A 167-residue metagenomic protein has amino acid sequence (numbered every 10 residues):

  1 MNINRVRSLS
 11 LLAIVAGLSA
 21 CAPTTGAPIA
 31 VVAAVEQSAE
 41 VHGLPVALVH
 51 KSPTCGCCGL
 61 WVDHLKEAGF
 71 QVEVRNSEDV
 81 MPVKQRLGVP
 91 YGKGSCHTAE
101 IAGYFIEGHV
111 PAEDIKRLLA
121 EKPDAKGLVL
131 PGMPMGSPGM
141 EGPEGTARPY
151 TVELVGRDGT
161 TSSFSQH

Functional and structural regions predicted by a protein language model:
N2-S10: Bacterial N-terminal signal peptides that target proteins for export
G17-A20: C-terminal motif of bacterial Sec signal peptides marking the signal peptidase cleavage site
A22-T25: Bacterial signal peptide processing site
A27-G43: Low-complexity, Pro/Thr/Ser/Glu-rich flexible segments characteristic of extracytoplasmic/periplasmic regions
E40-V62, A68: Local sequence-structure signature of Cys/Sec-based thiol-disulfide redox active-site neighborhoods
T54, W61, N76-D79, P111-I115: Stable alpha-helical elements in mature extracytoplasmic
V62-P82: Conserved helix-turn-beta segment immediately C-terminal to the redox Cys motif in thioredoxin-like folds
R86, G92-H167: Thiol/selenol-based redox catalytic cores and closely related redox-interacting motifs
